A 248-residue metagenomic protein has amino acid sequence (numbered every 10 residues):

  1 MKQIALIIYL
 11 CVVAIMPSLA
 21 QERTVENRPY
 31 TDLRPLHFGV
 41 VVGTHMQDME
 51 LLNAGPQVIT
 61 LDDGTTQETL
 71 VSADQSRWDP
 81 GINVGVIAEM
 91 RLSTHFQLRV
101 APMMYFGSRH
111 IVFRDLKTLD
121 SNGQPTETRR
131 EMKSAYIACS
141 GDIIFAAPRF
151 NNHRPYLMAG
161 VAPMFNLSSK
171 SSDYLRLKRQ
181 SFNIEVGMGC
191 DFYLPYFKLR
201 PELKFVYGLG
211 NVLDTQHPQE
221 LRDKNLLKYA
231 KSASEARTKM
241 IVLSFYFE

Functional and structural regions predicted by a protein language model:
M1-T24, F245-E248: Bacterial Sec-dependent N-terminal signal peptides
Q21-G81, M240, Y246-E248: Short glycine/proline- and aromatic-enriched beta-strand/turn motifs that initiate or cap beta-hairpins
R23, N27-L36, T44-E50, I87-S169 (+2 more regions): Gram-negative (and chloroplast) outer-membrane scaffold detector with strong preference for beta-barrel transmembrane
R34-L36, W78-I82, K133-C139, H153 (+2 more regions): Residues that define the transmembrane beta-barrel architecture of outer-membrane proteins
L52-Q75, S108-S134, S168-L177, L213-A233: Flexible, solvent-exposed loop segments that connect beta-strands
H153-R154, L167-L175, F197-R200: Short conserved catalytic/interaction loops centered on acidic-Pro-aromatic/His motifs
L177-I184, G189-Y193, K198-L199, V206: Active-site/pore-lining binding-face segments in mid-to-C-terminal subdomains
P195-E248: Predominantly the C-terminal beta-signal and adjacent terminal strand-loop region of outer-membrane beta-barrel
